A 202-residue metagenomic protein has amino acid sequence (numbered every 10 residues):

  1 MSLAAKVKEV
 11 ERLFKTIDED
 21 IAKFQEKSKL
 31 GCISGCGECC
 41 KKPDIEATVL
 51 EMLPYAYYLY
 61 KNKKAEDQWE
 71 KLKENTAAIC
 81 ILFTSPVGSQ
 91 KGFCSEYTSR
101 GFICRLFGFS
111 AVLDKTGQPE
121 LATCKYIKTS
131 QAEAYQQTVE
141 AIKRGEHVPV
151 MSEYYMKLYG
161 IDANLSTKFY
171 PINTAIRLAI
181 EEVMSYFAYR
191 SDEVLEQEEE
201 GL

Functional and structural regions predicted by a protein language model:
M1-E38, K42, E46-L202: Short loop/turn segments that flank or connect secondary-structure elements
